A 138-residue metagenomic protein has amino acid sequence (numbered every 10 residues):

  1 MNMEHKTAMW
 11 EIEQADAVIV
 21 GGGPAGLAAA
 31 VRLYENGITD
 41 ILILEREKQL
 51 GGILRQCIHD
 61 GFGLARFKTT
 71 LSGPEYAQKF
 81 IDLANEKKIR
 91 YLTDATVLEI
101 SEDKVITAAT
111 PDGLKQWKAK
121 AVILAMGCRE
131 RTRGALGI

Functional and structural regions predicted by a protein language model:
M1-V20, Q78-I138: FAD-binding core/adjacent interface of flavoenzyme oxidoreductases
A15-E75, K79: Beta1-alpha1 glycine-rich phosphate/pyrophosphate-binding loop at the start of Rossmann-like nucleotide-binding domains
